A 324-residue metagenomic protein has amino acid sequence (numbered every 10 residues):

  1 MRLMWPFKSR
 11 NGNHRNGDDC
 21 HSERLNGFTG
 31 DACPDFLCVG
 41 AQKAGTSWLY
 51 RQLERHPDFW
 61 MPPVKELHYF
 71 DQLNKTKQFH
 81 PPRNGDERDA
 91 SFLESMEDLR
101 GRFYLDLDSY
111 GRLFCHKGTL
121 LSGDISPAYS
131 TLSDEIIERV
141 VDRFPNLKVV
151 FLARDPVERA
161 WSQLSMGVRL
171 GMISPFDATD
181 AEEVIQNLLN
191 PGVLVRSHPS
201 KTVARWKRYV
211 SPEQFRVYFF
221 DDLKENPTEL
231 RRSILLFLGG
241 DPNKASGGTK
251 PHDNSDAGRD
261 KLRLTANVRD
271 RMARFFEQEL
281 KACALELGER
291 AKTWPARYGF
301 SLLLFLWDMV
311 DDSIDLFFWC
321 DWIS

Functional and structural regions predicted by a protein language model:
M1-L120, D124-S126, R143, V157-Q163 (+3 more regions): PAPS-dependent sulfotransferase catalytic core
F7, V64-K65, N146, R154-V157 (+2 more regions): The conserved 3'-phosphoadenosine-5'-phosphosulfate
E94-E97, D124-Y129, A181-V195, D221 (+2 more regions): Surface-exposed cleft-lining segments at the edges of enzyme active sites
R102-C115, G167-S233, F237, D241 (+2 more regions): PAPS-dependent sulfotransferase catalytic domain
A128-E138, V195-V203: Active-site periphery "cap/insert" segments of enzyme catalytic domains
T131-E135, W161, T228: Short N-terminal helix/helix-N-cap motif within the alpha/beta-hydrolase-1
L132-F151: ATP-dependent NMP and nucleoside kinases share a basic, alpha-helical "lid"
D308, D312-D315, D321: Intrinsic-disorder-associated, low-complexity terminal segments enriched in Asp/Asn/His/Tyr and depleted of Lys/Arg
